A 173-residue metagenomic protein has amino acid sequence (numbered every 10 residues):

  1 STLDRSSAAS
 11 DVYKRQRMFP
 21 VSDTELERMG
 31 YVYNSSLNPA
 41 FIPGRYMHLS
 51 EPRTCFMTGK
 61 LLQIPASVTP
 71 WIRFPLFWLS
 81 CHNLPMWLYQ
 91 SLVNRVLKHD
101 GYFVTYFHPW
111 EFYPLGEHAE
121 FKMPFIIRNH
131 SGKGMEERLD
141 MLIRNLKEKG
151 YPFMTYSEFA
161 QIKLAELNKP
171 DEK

Functional and structural regions predicted by a protein language model:
S1, F74, P124-I127: Residue-level detector of alpha-helix boundaries and kinks
S1-Q16: Single conserved hydrophobic/aromatic residue that forms the stacking wall/gate of nucleotide- or nucleobase-binding
T2-D4, N34, E111: Acidic side chains
S7, T58, W71-I72, A119-M123: A short alpha-helix capping/helix-coil boundary motif
S10-D11, C81, H130-S131: A generic structural signal for short
K14-Y106: Active-site-adjacent pocket scaffolds in enzyme catalytic domains
M86-K173: C-terminal domain-boundary segment and adjacent tail
